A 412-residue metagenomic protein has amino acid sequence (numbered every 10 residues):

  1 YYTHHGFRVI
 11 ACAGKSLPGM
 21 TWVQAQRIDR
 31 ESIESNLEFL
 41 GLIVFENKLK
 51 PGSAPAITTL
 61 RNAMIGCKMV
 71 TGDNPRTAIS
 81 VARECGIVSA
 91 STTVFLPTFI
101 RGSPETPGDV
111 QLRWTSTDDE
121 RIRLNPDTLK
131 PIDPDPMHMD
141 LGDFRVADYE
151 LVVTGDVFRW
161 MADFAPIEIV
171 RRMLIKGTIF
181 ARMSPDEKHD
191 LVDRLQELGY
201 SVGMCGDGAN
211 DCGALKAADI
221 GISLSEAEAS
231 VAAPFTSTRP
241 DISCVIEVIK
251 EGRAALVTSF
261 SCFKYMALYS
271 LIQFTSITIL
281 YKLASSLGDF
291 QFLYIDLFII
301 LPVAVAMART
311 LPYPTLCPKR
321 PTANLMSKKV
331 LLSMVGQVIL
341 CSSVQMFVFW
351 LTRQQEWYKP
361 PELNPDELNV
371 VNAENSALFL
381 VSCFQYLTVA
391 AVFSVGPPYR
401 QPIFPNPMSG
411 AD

Functional and structural regions predicted by a protein language model:
Y1-G72, R76-I79, G102-L151, R159-P166 (+1 more regions): Signature of the cytosolic headpiece of P-type E1-E2 ATPases
Y2, L37, L60, D73 (+7 more regions): Residue-level signature of catalytic and energy-coupling elements of molecular machines, predominantly ATP/GTP-dependent
G52-P55, D186, M408: Cytosolic histidine kinase catalytic core of two-component systems
A82: A conserved segment at the C-terminal end of the G1
C85-M204, G208, C212, K216-Q401: Membrane-embedded transport module
P398-D412: Membrane-helix boundary/juxtamembrane motif in polytopic membrane proteins
